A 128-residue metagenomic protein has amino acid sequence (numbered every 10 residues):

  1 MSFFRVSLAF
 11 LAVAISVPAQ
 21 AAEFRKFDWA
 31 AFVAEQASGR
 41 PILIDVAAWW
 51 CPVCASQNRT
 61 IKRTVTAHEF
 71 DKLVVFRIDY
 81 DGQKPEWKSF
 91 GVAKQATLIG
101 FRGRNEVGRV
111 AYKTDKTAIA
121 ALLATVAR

Functional and structural regions predicted by a protein language model:
M1-V6: Positively charged n-region of N-terminal signal peptides that target proteins for export
S7-I15: Bacterial N-terminal signal peptides
V17-A21: Sec/Tat signal peptide C-region and signal peptidase I cleavage site
F24-P41: A short beta-strand-turn-helix
P41, F90-I99: Structural micro-motif
V46, E69-K84: Thiol-based oxidoreductase modules, predominantly thioredoxin-like and allied folds used for disulfide exchange
A55-E69: Typically the conserved alpha-helix immediately C-terminal to a functionally engaged Cys/Sec in thioredoxin-like
I99-R128: Non-catalytic, surface beta->alpha helical segment in thiol-disulfide oxidoreductase systems
